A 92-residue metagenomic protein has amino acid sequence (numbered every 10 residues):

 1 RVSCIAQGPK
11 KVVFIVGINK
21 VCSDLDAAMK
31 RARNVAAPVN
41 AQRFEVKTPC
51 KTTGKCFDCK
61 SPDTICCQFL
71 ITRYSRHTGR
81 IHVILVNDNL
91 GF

Functional and structural regions predicted by a protein language model:
R1-F92: Conserved phosphate- and dinucleotide-binding cores of soluble alpha/beta proteins, encompassing both enzyme active
